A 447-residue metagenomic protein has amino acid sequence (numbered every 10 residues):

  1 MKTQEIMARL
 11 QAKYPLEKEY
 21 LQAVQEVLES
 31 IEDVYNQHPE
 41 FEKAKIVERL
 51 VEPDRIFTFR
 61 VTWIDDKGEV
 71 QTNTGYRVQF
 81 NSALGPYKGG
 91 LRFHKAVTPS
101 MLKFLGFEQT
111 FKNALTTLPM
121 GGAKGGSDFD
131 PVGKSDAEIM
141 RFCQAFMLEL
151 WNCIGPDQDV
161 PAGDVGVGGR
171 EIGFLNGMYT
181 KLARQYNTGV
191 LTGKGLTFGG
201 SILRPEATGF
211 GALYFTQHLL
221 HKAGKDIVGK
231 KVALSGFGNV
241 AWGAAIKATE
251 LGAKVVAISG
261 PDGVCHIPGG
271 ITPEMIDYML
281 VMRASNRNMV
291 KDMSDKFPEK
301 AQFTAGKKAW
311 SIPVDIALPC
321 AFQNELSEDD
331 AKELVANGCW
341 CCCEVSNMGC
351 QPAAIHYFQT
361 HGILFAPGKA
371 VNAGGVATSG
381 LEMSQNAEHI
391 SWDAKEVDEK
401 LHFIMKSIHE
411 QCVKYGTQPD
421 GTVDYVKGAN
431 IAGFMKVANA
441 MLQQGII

Functional and structural regions predicted by a protein language model:
K2-A23, L219, E333-I447: Adenosine-phosphate binding glycine-rich loop
L21, Q37-A44, T117, I154-G163 (+4 more regions): Flexible, glycine/charged-enriched surface loops at secondary-structure junctions
E40-E69: Structured beta-strand/loop patches that form or line metal/cofactor-binding pockets in enzymes
E69-T110: N-terminal cap/recognition module
H94, N113-V228: Glycine/serine-rich phosphate-binding loop and adjoining beta1-alpha1 elements at the start of nucleotide-handling
T192-G195, G200-S311: Glycine-rich phosphate/diphosphate-binding loop of Rossmann-like nucleotide-binding domains
G263-H266, G270-F365, A370: Rossmann-like adenosine-cofactor binding region
